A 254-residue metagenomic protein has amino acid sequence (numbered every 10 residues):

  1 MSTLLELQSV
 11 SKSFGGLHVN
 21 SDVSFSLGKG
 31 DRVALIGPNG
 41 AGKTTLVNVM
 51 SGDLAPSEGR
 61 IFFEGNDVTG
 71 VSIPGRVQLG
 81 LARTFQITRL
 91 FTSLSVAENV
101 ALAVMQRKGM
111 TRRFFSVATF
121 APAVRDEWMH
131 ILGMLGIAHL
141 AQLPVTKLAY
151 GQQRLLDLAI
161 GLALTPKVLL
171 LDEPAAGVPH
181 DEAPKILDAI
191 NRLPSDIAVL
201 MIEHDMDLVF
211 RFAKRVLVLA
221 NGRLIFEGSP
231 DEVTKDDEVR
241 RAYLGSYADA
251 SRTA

Functional and structural regions predicted by a protein language model:
S2-A254: Glycine-rich phosphate-binding loops of nucleotide-dependent enzymes
